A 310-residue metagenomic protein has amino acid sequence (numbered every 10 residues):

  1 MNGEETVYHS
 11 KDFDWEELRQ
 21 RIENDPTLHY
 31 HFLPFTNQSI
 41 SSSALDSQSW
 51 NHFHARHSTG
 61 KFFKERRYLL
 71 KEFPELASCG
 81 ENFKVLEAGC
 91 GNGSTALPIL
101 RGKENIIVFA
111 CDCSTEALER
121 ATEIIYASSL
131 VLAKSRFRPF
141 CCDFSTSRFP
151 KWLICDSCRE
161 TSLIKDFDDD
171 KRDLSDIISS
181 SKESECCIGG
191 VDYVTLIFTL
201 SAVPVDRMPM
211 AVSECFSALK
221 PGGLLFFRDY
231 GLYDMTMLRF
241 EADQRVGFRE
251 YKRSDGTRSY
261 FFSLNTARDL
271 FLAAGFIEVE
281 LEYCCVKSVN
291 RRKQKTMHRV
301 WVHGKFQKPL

Functional and structural regions predicted by a protein language model:
M1-A44, H52: N-terminal auxiliary segments of SAM/dcSAM-dependent transferases
G60-K84, S94, P98: Conserved alpha-helix/loop element of class I SAM-dependent methyltransferases that forms part of the SAM/SAH-binding
K84-S179: Class I SAM-dependent methyltransferase SAM/SAH-binding core
S157-D168, S179-R207: A short SAM/SAH-binding and catalytic strip from SAM-dependent methyltransferases
P209-P221: A short glycine-rich, Lys/Arg-flanked "PGG" loop and its adjoining helix->strand segment in the class I
G222-D229: Conserved beta-strand signature within the Rossmann-like core of class I S-adenosyl-L-methionine
G231-K293: C-terminal alpha-helical "lid/dimerization" subdomain adjacent to the S-adenosyl-L-methionine
F276, V289-L310: Core SAM-dependent methyltransferase catalytic element
